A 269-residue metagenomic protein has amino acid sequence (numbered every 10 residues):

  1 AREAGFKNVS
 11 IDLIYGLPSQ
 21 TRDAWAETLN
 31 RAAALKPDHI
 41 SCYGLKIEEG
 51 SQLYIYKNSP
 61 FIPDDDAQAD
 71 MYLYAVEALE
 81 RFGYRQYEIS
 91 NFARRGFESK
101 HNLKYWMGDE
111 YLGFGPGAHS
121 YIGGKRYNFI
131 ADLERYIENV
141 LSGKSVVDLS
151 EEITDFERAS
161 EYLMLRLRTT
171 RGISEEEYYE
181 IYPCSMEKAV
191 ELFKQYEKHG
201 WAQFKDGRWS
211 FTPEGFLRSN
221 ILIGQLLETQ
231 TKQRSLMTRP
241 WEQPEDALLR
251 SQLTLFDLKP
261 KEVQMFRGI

Functional and structural regions predicted by a protein language model:
A1-C184, R234, T238-W241: C-terminal scaffold of the Radical SAM
F82-G83, Q195-H199: Short secondary-structure junctions
E175-E176, E187-A189, F204: Extended hydrophobic-aromatic, low-complexity segments
P183-Q195: Short amphipathic alpha-helical interaction segments
K198-G207: A short, conserved structural fragment
R208-T212: Minor-groove-contacting beta-hairpin "wing" of winged helix-turn-helix DNA-binding domains
E214-I269: Short, amphipathic alpha-helical interaction segments positioned at domain boundaries
